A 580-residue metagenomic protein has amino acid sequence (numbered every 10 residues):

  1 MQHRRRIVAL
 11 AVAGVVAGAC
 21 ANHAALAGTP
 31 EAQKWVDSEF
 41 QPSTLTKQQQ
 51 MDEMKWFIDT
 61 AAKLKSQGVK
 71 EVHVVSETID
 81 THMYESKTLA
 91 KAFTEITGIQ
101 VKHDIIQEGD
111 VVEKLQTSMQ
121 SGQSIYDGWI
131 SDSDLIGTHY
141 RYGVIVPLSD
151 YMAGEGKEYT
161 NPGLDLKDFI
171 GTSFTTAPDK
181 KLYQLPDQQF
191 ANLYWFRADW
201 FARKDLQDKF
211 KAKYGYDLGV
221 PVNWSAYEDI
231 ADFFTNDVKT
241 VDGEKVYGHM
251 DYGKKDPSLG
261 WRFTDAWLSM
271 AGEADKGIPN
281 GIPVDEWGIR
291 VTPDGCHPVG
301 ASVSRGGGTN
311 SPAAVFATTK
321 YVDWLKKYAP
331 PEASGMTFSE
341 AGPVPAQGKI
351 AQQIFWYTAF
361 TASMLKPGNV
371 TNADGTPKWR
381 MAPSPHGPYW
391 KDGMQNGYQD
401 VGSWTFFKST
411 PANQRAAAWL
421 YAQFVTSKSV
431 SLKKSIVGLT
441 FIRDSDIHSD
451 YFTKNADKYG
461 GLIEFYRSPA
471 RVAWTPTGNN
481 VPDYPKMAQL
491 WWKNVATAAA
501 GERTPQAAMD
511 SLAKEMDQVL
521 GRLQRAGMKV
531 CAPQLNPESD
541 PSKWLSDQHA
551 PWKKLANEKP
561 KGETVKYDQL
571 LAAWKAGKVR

Functional and structural regions predicted by a protein language model:
P30-S66, S133-L193, K378-S384, L555-R580: Hinge/lid segment of periplasmic solute-binding proteins
M54-F57, Q67-T88, F190: Extracytoplasmic "Venus flytrap"
W56-I58, P377-H386, I436-A499, R525-E558 (+1 more regions): Long, aromatic- and glycine/proline-rich binding clefts that accommodate carbohydrate-like moieties
F57-K63, D80-Q100, W195, D199 (+1 more regions): Short, polar/charged alpha-helical segment
Q67, T88-F169, R203-D205, K209-K211 (+3 more regions): Extracytoplasmic "Venus flytrap"/periplasmic binding protein-like
S133-V144, S149-A153, F169-Y216, E228 (+3 more regions): Periplasmic solute-binding protein
T175-T176, K326-P331, E340, I350 (+3 more regions): Extracytoplasmic/periplasmic substrate-recognition and gating elements
A226-D232, S269-G335, S384: Glycine-centered hinge/linker elements that transmit conformational signals in sensory and ligand-binding systems
